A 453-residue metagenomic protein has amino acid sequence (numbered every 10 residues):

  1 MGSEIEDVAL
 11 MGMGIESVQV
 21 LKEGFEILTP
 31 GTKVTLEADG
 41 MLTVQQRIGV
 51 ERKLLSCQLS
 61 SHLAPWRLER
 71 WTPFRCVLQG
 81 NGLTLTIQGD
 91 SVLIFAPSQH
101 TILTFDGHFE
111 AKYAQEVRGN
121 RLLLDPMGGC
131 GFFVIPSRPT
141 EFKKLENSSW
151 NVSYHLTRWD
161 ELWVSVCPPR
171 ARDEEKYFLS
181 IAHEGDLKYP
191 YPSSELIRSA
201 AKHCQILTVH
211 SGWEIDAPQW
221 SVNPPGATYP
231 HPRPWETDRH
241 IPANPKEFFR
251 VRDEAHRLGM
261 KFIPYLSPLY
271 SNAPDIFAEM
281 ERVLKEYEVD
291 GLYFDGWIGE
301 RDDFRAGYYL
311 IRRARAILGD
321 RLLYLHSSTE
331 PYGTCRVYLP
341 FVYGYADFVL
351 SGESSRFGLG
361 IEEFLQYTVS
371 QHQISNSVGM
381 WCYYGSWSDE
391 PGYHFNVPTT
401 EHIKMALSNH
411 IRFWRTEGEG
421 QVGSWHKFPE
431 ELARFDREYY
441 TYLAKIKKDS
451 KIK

Functional and structural regions predicted by a protein language model:
M1-S221: Carbohydrate-recognition beta-sandwich/jelly-roll modules in extracellular/periplasmic carbohydrate-active proteins
M11-M13, I27-P30, T35, D39 (+2 more regions): Active-site-proximal substrate-binding groove within the catalytic cores of carbohydrate-active enzymes
K22, T29, R257-G259, I263 (+1 more regions): Short, well-ordered coil/turn elements that cap or connect secondary structure elements
H100, D186-K188, W213, Y270 (+5 more regions): Short acidic, S/G/P-rich loop/turn micro-motifs used as interaction or catalytic elements
L103, P218-N223, D303-G307, T334-V337: A short acidic (Asp/Glu
S180-R301: Aromatic-lined carbohydrate-binding/catalytic grooves of carbohydrate-active enzymes
K188-R198, R239-V251, I276-A278, D303-R313 (+2 more regions): Well-ordered, non-membrane alpha-helical segments in soluble/globular domains
D275-G333: Hydrophobic, well-ordered secondary-structure scaffolds
